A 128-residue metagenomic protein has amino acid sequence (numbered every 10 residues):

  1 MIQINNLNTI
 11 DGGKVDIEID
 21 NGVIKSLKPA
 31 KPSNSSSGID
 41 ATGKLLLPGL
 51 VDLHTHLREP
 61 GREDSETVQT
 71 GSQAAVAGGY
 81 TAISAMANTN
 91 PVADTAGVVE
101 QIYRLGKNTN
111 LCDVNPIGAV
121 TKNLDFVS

Functional and structural regions predicted by a protein language model:
M1-S33: N-terminal metal-binding scaffold of metallo-dependent hydrolase/deaminase domains
D16, D40, D52: Acidic active-site catalytic centers that drive phospho-/nucleotidyl reactions and related ester hydrolyses
K31-L46: Active-site metal-binding motif and surrounding structural segment of the metallo-beta-lactamase
I39-D40, A85, P116: General beta-strand structural signal in soluble alpha/beta enzymes
K44-T109: Metal-associated gating/positioning segment near the N- to mid-region
L105-S128: Metal-coordinating catalytic core of metallo-dependent amide/deamination hydrolases
